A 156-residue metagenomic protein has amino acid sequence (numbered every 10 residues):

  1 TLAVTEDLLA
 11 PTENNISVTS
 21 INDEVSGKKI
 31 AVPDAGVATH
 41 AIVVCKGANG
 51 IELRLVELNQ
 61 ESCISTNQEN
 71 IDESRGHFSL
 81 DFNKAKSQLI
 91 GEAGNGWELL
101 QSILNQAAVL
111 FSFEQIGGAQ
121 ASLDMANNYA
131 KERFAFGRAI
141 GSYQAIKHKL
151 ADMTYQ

Functional and structural regions predicted by a protein language model:
T1-Q120, D124, N128: FAD-binding core of flavoproteins
L110-Q156: Extended amphipathic alpha-helical segments enriched in small hydrophobics
